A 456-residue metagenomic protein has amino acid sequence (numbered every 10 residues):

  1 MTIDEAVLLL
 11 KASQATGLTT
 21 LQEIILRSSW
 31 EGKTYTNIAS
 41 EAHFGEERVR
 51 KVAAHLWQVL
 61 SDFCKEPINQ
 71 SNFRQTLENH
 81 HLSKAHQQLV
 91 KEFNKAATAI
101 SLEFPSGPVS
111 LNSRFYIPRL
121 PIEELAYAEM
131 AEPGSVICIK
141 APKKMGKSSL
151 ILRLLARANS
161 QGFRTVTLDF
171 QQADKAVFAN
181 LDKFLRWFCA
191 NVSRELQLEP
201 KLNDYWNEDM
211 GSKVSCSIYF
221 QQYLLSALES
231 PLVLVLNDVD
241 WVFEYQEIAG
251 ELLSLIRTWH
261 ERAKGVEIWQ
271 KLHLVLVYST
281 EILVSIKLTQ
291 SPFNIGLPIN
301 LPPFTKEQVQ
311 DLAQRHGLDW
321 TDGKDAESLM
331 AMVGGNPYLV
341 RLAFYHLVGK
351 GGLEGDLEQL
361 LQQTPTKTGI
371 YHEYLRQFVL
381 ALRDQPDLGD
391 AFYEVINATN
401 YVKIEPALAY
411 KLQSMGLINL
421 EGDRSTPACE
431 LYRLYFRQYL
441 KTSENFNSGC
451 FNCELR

Functional and structural regions predicted by a protein language model:
A53-D62, G349, Y371, L417-F451: Short capping/hinge segments at domain boundaries that bridge a core fold to an adjacent linker or tail
F93-P142, S149-A158: Walker A/P-loop-proximal flanking segment of P-loop NTPase domains
V136-C138, N159-A179: Conserved catalytic segments around the Walker B and adjacent sensor/switch elements of P-loop NTPase domains
F178-K201: Conserved NTP-binding/hydrolysis module of P-loop NTPases
R194-L236, D240-L255, W259-Q270: Mid-core helix/loop region of P-loop NTP-binding domains shared across ATPases and GTPases
V266, K271, T280-G296: Short regulatory helix/loop adjacent to the ATP-binding pocket of P-loop NTPases
G296-D325, A343: Conserved small helical "lid"/interfacial subdomain of P-loop NTPases
D319-L417, E421-G422, E430: Winged-helix-like regulatory helical subdomains adjacent to P-loop NTPase cores
